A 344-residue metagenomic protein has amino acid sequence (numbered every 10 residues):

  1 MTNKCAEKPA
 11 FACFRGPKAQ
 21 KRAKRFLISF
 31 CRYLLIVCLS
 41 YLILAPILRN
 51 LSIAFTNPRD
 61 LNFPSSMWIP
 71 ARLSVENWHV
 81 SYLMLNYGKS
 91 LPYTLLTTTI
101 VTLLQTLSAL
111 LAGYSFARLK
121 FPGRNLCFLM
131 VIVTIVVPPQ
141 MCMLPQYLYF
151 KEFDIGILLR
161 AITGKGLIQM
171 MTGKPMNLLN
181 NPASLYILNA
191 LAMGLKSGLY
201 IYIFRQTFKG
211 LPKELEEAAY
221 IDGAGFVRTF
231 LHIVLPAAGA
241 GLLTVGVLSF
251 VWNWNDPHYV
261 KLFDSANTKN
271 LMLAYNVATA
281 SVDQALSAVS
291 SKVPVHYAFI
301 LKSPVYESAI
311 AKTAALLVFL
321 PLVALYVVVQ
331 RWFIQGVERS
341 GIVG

Functional and structural regions predicted by a protein language model:
T2-G344: A hydrophobic, multi-pass inner-membrane permease signature
